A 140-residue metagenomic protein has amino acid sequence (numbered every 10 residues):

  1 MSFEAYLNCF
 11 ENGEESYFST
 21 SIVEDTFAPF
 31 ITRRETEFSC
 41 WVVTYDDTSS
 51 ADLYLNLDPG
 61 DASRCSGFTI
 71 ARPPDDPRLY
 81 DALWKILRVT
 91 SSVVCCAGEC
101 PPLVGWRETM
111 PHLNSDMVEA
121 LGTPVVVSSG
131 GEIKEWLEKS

Functional and structural regions predicted by a protein language model:
M1-S140: Acidic (Asp/Glu-rich) sequence patches and key acidic residues that form negatively charged surfaces used
